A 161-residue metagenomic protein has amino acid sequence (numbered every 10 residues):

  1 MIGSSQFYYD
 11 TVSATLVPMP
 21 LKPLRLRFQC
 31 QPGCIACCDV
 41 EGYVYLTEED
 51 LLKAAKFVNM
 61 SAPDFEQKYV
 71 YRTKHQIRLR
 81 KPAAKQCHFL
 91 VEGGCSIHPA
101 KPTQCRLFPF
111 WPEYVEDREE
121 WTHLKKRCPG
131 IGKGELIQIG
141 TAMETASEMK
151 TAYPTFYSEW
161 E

Functional and structural regions predicted by a protein language model:
M1-E161: Short loop/turn segments that flank or connect secondary-structure elements
